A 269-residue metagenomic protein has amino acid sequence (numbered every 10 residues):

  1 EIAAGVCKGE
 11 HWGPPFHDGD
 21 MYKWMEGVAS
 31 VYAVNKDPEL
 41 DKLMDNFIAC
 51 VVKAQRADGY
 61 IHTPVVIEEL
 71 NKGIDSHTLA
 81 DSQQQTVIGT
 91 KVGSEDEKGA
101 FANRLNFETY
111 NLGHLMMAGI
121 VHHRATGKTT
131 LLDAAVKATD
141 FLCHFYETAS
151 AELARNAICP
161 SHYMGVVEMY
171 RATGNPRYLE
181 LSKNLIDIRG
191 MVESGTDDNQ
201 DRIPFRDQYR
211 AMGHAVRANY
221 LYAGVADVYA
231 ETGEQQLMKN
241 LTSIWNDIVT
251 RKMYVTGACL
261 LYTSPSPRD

Functional and structural regions predicted by a protein language model:
E1-C7, L43-Y60, D133-S150, L181-D198 (+1 more regions): Long, well-ordered core segments of solenoidal/helical folds
E1-D20, D45-G89: Low-complexity, Ser/Thr/Pro/Gly-enriched N-terminal "stalk/linker" regions
E1-D37, G99-R104: Asp/Glu-centered strand-loop micro-motifs enriched in Gly/Pro and often flanked by an aromatic residue
P15-E26, E39-K42, N46, N106-H114 (+4 more regions): Aromatic- and histidine-enriched alpha-helix N-cap/loop-to-helix transition segments that scaffold the rims
M25-P38, G113-K128, H162-G174, Y220-Q235: Well-ordered alpha-helical scaffold segments within catalytic/enzyme domains
E95-E97, N103-I158, M164-E168: A conserved hydrophobic secondary-structure block that centers on an alpha-helix together with its immediately flanking
V136-L142, L153-P204, A211-A218: Hydrophobic, small-residue-rich alpha-helical packing segments that form membrane-like cores
Y262-D269: Conserved small/polar residues in nucleotide/adenosyl-binding loops
